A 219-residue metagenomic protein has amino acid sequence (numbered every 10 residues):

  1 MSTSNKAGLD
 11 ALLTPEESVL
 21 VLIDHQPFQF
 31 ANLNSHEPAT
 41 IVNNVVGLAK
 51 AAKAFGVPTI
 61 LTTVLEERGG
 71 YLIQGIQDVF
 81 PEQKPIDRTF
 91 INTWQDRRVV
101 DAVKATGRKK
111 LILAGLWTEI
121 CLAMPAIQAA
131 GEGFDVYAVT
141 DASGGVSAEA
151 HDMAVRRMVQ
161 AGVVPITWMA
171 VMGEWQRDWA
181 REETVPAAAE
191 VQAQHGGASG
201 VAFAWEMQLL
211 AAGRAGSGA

Functional and structural regions predicted by a protein language model:
M1-F90, D152-V159, V163-V164, Q176-A219: Active-site acidic carboxylates
V46, R97, E119-A123: Glycine-rich phosphate-binding loop at the start of an alpha helix
A51-F55, A105, I127-D135: Alpha-helix C-terminal capping segments
V64-L65, F90, D141-G144, A170-V171: Short, ordered loop/turn segments at secondary-structure junctions
L72-G75, R98, M124-Q128: A short acidic, amphipathic alpha-helical/loop segment
P85-K104: Glycine-rich oxoanion-binding loops at beta->alpha junctions
I91-Q95, A170-R177: A short acidic, often aromatic-flanked loop/helix-cap motif at beta-alpha or helix-coil junctions that lines enzyme
K110-W168: A contiguous pocket-lining binding segment that forms or flanks enzyme active sites
